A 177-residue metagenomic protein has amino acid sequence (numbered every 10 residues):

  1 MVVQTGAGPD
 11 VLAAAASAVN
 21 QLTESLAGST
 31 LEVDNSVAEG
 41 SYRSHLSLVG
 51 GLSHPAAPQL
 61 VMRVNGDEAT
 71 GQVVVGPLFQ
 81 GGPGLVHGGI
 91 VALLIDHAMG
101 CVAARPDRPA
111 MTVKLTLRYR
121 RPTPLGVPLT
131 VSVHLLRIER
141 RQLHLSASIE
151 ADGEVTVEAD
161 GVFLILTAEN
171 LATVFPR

Functional and structural regions predicted by a protein language model:
M1-Q72: Non-catalytic linker/capping segments at the edges of enzyme domains
M1-V33, P124-L125, L136-R177: HotDog/MaoC-like acyl-thioester-processing domains
A7, A98-L129: Hydrophobic beta-strand-centered segment that forms part of the acyl-chain substrate-binding groove
R63-N65, H134-I138: Short beta-strand micro-motifs enriched in acidic
E68, V86-P109: Active-site helix/loop of acyl-thioester processing domains in fatty-acid/polyketide metabolism, spanning hotdog-fold
L78-G88: Short histidine-centered catalytic/ligand-binding loop motif
